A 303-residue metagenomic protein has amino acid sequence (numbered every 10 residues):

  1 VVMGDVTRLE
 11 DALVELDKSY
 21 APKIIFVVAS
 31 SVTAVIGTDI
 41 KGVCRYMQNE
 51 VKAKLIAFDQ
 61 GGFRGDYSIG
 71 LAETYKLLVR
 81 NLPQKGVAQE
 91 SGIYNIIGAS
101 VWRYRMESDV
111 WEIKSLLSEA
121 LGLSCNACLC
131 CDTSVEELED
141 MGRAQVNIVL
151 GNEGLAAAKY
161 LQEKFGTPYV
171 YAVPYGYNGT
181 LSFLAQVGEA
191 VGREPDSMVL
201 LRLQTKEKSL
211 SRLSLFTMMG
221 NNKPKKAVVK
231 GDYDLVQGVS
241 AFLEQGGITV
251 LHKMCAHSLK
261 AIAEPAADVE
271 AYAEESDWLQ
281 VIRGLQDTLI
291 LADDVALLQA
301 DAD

Functional and structural regions predicted by a protein language model:
V1-D303: An N-terminal assembly and electron-transfer interface module characteristic of large anaerobic redox and radical
